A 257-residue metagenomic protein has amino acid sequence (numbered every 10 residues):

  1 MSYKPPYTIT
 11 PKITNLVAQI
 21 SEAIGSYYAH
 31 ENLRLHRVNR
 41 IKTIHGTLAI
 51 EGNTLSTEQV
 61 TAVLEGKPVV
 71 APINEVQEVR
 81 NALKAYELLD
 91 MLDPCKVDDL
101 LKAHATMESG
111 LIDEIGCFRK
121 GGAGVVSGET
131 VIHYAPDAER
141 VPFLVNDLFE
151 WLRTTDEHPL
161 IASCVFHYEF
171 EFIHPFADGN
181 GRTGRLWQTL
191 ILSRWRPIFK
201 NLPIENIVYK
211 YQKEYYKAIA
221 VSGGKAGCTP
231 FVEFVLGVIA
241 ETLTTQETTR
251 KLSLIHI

Functional and structural regions predicted by a protein language model:
M1-I255: FIC/Doc superfamily catalytic core
